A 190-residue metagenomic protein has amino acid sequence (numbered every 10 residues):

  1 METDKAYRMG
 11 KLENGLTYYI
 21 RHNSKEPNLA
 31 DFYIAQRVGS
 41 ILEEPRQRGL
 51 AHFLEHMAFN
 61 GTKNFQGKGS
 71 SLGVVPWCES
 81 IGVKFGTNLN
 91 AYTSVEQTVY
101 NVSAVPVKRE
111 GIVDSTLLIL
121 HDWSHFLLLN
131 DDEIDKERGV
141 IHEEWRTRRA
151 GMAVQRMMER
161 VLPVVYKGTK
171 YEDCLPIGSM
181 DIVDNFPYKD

Functional and structural regions predicted by a protein language model:
M1-M9, Y100, E110, L118 (+1 more regions): Histidine-acidic residue clusters that define the catalytic metal-binding segment of zinc metallopeptidase domains
M1-P27: N- or domain-start disorder-to-order transition segments that initiate the globular core
G15, H52, Y100, L120 (+2 more regions): Divalent metal-coordination and catalytic microenvironments
N28-S103, V107, G151, Q155 (+3 more regions): M16/MPP (pitrilysin/insulinase) zinc-metallopeptidase core fold and M16-derived inactive scaffolds
R48, L72-E79, D114, L118 (+3 more regions): Solvent-exposed, polar/charged alpha-helical surfaces in well-ordered, non-transmembrane soluble domains, broadly
G61-N64, V102-R138: M16/insulysin-pitrilysin zinc metalloprotease superfamily fold
S70-S71, V75-P76, L127-R146: Acidic/histidine-enriched alpha-helical segments
V140-V165: Short acidic/His-enriched helical or mixed secondary-structure segments at domain edges of catalytic enzymes and some
